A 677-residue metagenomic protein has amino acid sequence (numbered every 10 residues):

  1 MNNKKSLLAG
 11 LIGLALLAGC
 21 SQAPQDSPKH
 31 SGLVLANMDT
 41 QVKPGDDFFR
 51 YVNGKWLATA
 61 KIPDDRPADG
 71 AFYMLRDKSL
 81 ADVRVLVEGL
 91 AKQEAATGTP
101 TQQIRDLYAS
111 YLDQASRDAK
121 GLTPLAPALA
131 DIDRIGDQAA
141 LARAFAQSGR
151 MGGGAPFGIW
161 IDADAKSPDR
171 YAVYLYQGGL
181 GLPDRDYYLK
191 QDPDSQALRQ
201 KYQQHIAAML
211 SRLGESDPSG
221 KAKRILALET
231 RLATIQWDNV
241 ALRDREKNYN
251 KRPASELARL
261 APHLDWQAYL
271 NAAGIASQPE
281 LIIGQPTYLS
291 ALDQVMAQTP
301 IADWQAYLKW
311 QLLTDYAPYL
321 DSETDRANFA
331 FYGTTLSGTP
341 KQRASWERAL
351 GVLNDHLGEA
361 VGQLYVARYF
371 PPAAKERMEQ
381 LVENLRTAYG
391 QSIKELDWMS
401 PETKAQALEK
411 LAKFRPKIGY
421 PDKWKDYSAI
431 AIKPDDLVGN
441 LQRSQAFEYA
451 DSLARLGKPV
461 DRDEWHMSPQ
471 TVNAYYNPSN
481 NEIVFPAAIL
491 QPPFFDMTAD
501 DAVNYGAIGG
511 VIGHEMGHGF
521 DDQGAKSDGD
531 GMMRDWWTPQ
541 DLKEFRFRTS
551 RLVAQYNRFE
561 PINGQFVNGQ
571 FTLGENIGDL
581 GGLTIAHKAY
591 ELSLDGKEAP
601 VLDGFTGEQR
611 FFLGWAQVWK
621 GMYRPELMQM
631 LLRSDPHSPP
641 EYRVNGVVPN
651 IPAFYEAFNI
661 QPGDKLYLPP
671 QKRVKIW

Functional and structural regions predicted by a protein language model:
M1-A9: Bacterial N-terminal signal peptides that target proteins for export
L17-G19: C-terminal motif of bacterial Sec signal peptides marking the signal peptidase cleavage site
S21-A23: Bacterial signal peptide processing site
D26-K29, K43-A119: Active-site-surrounding "flap" and adjacent substrate/cofactor-binding loops of secreted or lumenal enzymes, prototyped
N37-A58, Y188, D192-L210, L573 (+1 more regions): Hydrophobic/aromatic-rich, well-ordered segments within soluble, folded domains that form packed cores
W56-A60, L182-P183, P493: Short, solvent-exposed loop/turn elements at domain surfaces
L90-Q380, N384: Noncatalytic, helix-rich "gating/capping" subdomain that lines the substrate-entry/channel surface of large enzyme
L260-H263, I282, P286, R343 (+3 more regions): Intrinsically disordered, low-complexity linker/terminal regions across diverse proteins
